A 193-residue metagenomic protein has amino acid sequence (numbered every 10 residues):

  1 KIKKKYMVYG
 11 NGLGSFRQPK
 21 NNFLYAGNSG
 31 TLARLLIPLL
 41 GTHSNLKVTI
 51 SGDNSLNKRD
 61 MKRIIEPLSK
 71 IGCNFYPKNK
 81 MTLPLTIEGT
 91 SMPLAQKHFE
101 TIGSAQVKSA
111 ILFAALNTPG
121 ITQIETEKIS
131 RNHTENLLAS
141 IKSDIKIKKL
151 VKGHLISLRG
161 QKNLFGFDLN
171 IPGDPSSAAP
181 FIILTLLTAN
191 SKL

Functional and structural regions predicted by a protein language model:
K1-L193: Structural preference for solvent-exposed beta-strand-turn elements and adjacent flexible terminal/loop segments within
